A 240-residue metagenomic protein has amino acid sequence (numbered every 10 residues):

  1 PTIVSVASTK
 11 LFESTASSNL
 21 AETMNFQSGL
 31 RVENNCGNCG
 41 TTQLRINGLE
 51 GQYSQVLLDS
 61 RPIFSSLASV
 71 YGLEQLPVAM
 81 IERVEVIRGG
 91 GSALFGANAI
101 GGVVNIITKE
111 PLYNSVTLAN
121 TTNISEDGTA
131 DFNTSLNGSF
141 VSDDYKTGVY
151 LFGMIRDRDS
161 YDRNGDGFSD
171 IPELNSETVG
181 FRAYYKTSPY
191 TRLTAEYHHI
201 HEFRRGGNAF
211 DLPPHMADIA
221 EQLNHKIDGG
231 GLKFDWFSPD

Functional and structural regions predicted by a protein language model:
P1-E13, Q43, G51: N-terminal periplasmic "start-of-domain" segments of outer-membrane beta-barrel proteins
A21-P62, E82: Extracytoplasmic beta-strand/coil segments of soluble accessory domains associated with Gram-negative outer-membrane
T23, N47, I87, I107 (+4 more regions): Transmembrane beta-barrel domains of outer membrane proteins
G37, A97, D127-D131, D170-S176 (+1 more regions): Transmembrane beta-barrel outer-membrane domains
T42, G102, V116, T122 (+3 more regions): Hydrophobic, lipid-facing positions within transmembrane beta-strands of outer-membrane proteins
Q43, R61-R88, K109, T134: Short acidic/polar hinge/loop motifs at secondary-structure boundaries that mediate gating or recognition
Q75-T117: A beta-strand signature from Gram-negative outer-membrane beta-barrel systems, especially the internal plug domain
Y113, A119-N123, N137-Q222: Periplasmic-side early beta-strands and strand-to-turn transitions of outer-membrane beta-barrels
